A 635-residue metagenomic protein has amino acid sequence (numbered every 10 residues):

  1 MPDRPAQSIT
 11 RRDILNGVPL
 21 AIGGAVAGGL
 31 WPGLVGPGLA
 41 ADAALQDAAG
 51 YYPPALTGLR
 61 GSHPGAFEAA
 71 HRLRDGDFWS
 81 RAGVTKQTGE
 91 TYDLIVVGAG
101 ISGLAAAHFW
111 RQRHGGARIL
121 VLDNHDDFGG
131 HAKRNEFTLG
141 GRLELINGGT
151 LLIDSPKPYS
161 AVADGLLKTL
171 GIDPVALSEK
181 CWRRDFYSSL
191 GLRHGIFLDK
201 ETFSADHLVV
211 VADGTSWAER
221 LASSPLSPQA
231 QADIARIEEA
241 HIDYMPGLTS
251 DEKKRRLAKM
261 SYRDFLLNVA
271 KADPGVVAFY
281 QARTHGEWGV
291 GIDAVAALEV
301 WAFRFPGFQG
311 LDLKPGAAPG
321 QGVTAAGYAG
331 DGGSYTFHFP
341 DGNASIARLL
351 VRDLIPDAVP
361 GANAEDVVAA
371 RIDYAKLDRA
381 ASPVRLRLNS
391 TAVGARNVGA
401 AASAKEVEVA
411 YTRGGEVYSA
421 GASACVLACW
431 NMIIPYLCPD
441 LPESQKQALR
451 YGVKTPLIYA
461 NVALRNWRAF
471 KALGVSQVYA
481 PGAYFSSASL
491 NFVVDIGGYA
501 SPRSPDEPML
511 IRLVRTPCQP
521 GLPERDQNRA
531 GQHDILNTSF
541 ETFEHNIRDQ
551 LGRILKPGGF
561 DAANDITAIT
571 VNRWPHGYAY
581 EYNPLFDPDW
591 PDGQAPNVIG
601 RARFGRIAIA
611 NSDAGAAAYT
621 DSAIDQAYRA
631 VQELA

Functional and structural regions predicted by a protein language model:
M1-T10, P37-L39: N-terminal secretory signal peptides
A44-G83, E136, K200-T202, T412 (+2 more regions): Conserved flavin/dinucleotide-binding core of flavoenzymes
D47-A48, Y52-A55, G130-A161, F305-Y328: Glycine-rich active-site loop/strand segments that organize a redox cofactor
D93-L120: N-terminal Rossmann-like FAD-binding beta1-loop-alpha1 element of flavoenzymes
R111-N135: Glycine-rich FAD pyrophosphate-binding loop
G140-Q231: Dinucleotide-binding Rossmann-like beta1-alpha1 core, especially the glycine-rich loop that anchors the ADP
E238-S390, A401: Active-site/ligand-binding neighborhood in enzyme catalytic cores
A380, V384, L388-R512, T516 (+1 more regions): Mid-domain catalytic core of redox enzymes that form a hydrophobic substrate pocket/lid adjacent to a catalytic redox
